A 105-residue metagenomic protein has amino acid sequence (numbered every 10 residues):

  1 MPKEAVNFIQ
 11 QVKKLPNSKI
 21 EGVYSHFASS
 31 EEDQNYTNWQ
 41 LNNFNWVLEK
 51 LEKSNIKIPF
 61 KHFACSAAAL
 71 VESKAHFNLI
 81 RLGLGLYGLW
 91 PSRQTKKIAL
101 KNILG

Functional and structural regions predicted by a protein language model:
M1-G105: Active-site loop/helix belt of alpha/beta enzymes
